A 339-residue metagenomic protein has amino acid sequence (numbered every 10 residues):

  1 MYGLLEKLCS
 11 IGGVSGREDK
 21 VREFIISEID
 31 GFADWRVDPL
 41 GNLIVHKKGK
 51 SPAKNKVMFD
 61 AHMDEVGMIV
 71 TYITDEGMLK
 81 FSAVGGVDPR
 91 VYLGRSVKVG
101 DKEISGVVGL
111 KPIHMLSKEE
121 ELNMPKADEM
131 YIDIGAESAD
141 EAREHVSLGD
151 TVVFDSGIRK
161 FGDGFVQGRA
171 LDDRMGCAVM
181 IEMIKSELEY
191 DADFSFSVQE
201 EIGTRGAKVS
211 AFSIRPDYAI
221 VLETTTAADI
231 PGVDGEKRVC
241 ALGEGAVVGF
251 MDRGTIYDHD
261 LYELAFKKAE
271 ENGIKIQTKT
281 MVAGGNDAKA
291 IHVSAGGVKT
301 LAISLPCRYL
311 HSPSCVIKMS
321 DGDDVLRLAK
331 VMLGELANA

Functional and structural regions predicted by a protein language model:
M1-A339: N-terminal hydrophobic/helix-forming segments and targeting peptides
